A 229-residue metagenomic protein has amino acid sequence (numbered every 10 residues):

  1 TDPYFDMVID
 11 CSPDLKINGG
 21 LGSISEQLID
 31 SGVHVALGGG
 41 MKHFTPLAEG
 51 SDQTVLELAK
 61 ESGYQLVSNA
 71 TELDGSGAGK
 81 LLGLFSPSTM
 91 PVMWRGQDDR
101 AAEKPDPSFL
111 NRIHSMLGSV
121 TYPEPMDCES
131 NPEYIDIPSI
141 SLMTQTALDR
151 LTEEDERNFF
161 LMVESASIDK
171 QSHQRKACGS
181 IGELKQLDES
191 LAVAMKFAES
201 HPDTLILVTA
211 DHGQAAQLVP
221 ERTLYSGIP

Functional and structural regions predicted by a protein language model:
D2-P229: A post-motif C-terminal structural segment
